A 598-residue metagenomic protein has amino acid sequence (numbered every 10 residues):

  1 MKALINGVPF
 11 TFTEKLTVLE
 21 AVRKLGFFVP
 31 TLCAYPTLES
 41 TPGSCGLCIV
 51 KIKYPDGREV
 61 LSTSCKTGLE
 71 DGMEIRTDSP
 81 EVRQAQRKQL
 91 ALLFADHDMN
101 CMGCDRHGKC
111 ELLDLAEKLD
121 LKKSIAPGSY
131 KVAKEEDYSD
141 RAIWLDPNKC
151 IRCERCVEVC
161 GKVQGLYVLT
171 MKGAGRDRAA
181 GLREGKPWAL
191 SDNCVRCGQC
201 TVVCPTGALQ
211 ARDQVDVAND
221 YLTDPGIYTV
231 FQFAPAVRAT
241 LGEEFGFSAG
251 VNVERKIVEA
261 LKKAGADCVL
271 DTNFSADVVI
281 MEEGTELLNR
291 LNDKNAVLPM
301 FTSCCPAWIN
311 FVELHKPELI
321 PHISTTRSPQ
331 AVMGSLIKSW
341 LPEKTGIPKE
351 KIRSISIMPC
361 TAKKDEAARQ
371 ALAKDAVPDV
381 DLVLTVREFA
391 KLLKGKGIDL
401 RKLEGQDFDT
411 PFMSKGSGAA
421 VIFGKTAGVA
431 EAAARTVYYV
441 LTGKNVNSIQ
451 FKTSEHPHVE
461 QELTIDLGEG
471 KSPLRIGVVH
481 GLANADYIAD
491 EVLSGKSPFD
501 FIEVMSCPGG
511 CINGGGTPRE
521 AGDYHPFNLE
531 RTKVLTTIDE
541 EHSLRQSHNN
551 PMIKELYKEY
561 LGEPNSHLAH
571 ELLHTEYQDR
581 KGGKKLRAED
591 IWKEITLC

Functional and structural regions predicted by a protein language model:
M1-A3: Short structural boundary motif marking the start of a folded domain
I5-V8: Short strand-turn-strand beta-turns centered on an Asx-Gly dipeptide
F10, Y138, N148, D192 (+3 more regions): Residues that cap or flank secondary-structure elements
T13, R141, I151, V195 (+2 more regions): Residue-level recognition of alpha-helix initiation/capping sites
E14-E74, D78, V82, F94 (+1 more regions): Iron-sulfur-associated redox domains of electron-transfer enzymes in respiratory and anaerobic energy metabolism
G46-R196, V202, T206-Y221, I227-Y228: Fe-S ferredoxin-like electron-transfer domains and their immediately adjacent linker/connector regions across
